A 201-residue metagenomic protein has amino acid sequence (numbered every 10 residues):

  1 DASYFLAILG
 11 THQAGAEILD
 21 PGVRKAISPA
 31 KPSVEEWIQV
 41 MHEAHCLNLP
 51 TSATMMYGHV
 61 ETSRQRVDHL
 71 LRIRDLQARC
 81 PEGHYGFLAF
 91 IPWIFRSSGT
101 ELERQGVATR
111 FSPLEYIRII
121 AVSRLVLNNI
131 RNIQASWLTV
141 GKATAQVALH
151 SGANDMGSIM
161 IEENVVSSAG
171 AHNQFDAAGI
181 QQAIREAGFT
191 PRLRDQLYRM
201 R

Functional and structural regions predicted by a protein language model:
D1-Y4, I8-N48, M56-C80, R104-F111 (+1 more regions): Conserved non-cysteine loop/helix-boundary elements of the Radical SAM core domain that shape
L9-G10, P50, L88, N154: Short acidic/polar active-site loop segments enriched in Thr and Asp
Q13-G15, T51-Y57, I91-I94, W137: A cross-domain feature marking catalytic cores of carbohydrate-active enzymes and several ubiquitous metabolic/repair
A78-R201: Auxiliary Fe-S-binding modules of radical SAM enzymes
